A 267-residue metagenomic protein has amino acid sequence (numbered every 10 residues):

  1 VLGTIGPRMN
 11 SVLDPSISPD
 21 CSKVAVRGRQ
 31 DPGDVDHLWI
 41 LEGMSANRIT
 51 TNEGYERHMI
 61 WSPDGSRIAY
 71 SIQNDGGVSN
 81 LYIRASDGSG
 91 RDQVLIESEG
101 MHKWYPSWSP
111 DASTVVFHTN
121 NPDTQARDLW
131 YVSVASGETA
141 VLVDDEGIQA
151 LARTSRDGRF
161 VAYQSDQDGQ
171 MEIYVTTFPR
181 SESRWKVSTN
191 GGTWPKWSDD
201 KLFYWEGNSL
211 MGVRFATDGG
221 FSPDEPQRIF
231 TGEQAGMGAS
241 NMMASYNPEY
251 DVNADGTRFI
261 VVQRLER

Functional and structural regions predicted by a protein language model:
V1-L2, I40-E42, W197-D199, L265-R267: Short, intrinsically disordered, charge-balanced linker/junction segments flanking boundaries in proteins
L2-G3, S45-R48, S89-Q93, G137-V141 (+2 more regions): Predominantly a core beta-strand signature of beta-propeller blades across repeat-based propeller domains
P7-R27, T51-Q73, Q93, E97-T119 (+3 more regions): Conserved beta-propeller blade repeats
Q30-P32, D75, N121-D123, Q234-G236 (+1 more regions): Active-site/binding-pocket entry motifs
G33-W39, G76-Y82, T124-W130, G169-V175 (+2 more regions): Structural motif
L41-S45, A85-S89, S133-G137, T177-S181 (+1 more regions): Short loop/turn segments that connect beta-strands within beta-propeller blades
W108, V116, R127-V134: Acidic, glycine-rich loop-and-beta core segments that form the ion-binding/anion-interacting portion of active sites
K201-E266: C-terminal structured "cap/appendage" subdomains that terminate the fold
